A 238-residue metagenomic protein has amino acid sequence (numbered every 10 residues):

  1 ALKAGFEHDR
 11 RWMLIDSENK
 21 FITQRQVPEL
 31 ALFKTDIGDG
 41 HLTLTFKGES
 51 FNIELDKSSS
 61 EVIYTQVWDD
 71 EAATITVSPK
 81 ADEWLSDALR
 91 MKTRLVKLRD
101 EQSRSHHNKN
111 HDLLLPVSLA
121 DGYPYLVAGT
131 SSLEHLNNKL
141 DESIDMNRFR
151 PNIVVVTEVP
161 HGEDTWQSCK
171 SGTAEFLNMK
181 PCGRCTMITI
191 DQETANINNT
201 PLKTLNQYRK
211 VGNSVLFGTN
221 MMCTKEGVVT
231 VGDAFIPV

Functional and structural regions predicted by a protein language model:
A1-V238: Metal-cofactor-dependent catalytic cores
